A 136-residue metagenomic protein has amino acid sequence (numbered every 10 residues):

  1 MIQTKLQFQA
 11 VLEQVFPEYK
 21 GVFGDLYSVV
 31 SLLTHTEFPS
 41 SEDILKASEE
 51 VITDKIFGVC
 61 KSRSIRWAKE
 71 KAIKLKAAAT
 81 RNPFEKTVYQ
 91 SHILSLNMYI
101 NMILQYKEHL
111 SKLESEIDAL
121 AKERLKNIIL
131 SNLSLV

Functional and structural regions predicted by a protein language model:
M1-V136: A detector of single, family-specific signature residues that are central to catalytic or substrate-handling motifs
